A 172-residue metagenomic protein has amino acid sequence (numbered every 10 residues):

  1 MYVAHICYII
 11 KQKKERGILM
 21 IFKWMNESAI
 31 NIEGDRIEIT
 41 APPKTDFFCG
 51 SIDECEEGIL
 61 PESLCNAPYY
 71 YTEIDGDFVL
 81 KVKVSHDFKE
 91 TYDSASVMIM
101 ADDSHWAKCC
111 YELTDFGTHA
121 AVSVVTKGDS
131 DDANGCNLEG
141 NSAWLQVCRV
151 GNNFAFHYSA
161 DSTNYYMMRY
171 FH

Functional and structural regions predicted by a protein language model:
M1-L19: Short, Lys/Arg-enriched N-terminal segments with co-localized hydrophobic residues within the first ~10-30 amino acids
K14-H172: Extracellular glycan-recognition regions
